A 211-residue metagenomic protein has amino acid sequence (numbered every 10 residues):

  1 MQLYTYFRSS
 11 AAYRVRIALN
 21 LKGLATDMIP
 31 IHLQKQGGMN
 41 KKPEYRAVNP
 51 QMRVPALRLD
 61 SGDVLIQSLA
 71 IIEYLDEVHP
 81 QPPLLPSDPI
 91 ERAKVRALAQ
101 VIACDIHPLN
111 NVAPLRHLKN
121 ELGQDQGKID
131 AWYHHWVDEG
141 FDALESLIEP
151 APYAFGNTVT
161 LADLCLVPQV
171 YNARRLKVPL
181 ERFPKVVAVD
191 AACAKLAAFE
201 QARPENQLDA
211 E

Functional and structural regions predicted by a protein language model:
M1-K128: GST-like domain detector, emphasizing the conserved glutathione-binding G-site in the N-terminal thioredoxin-like
S9-A11, A18, P50, D138 (+4 more regions): Short linear sequence elements within intrinsically disordered, low-complexity coil regions
I102-K195: GST-like fold's C-terminal all-alpha helical module
K119, Q207-E211: Carbohydrate-binding/catalytic loop surfaces
F199-A202: Charged phosphate-binding loop/patch that engages nucleotide di/tri-phosphates or the phosphate backbone of nucleic
